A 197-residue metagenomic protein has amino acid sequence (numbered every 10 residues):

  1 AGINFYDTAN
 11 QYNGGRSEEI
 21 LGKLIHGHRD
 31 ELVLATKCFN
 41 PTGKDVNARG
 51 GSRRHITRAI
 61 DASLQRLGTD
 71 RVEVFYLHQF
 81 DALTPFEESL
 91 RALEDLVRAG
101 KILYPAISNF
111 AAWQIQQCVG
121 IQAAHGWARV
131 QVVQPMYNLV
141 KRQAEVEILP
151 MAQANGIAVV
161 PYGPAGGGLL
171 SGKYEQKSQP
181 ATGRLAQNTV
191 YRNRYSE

Functional and structural regions predicted by a protein language model:
A1, R49-G68, E88-R91, I115-G120: Short, acidic/polar
A1-T36, R98: N-terminal binding-site loop/beta-alpha segment at the start of enzyme catalytic domains that lines or forms
Y6, V72, P105: Glycine-centered flexible beta-alpha turn that most often forms the glycine-rich phosphate-binding loop
R16, I20, N47-H55, D81-E88 (+1 more regions): Alpha-helix N-cap and loop-to-helix initiation/capping positions
G22-V33, L64-G68, E94-V97, V119-A128: Acidic (Asp/Glu)-rich catalytic clusters
P41-N47, L170: A short acidic, helix-capping loop that chelates divalent metal ions and anchors anionic groups
L64-P85: Active-site groove signature of glycoside hydrolases
F80, T84-E197: Beta/alpha (TIM)-barrel catalytic core signal, keyed to glycine-rich beta->alpha loops juxtaposed to Asp/Glu that bind
